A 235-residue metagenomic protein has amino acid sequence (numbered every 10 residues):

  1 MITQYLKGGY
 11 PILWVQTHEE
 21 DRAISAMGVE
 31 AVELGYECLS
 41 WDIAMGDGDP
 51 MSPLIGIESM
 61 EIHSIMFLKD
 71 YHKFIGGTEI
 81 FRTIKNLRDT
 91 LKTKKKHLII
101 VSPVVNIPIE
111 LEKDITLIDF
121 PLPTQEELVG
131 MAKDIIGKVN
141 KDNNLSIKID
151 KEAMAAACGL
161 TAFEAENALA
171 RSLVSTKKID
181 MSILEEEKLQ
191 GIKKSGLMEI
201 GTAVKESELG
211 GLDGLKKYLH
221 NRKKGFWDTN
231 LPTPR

Functional and structural regions predicted by a protein language model:
M1-E19, D114-T116, P121, E126-R235: AAA+ P-loop ATPase motor domain of ring mechanoenzymes
M1-I65: Extended, compositionally biased accessory segments flanking or bridging domains
Y5, E30, I57-M60, L87-L91 (+3 more regions): Hydrophobic helix-cap positions at the C-terminus of alpha-helices in RecA-like/P-loop ATPase nucleotide-binding cores
Y10-L13, C38, I62-L68, K95-I99 (+2 more regions): Hydrophobic beta-strand segments of well-ordered beta-sheets in folded domains
A26-M27, V104-L117, P121-L122: Short regulatory helix/loop adjacent to the ATP-binding pocket of P-loop NTPases
M27, I84-L87, A153: Aromatic/hydrophobic pocket-lining residues that form π-stacking "cages" and hydrophobic walls in ligand
E33, T93, E112-I115: Short, well-ordered coil/turn elements that cap or connect secondary structure elements
S40-T90, H97-P103: Conserved P-loop NTPase "ATPase switch" module shared by AAA+ and STAND
